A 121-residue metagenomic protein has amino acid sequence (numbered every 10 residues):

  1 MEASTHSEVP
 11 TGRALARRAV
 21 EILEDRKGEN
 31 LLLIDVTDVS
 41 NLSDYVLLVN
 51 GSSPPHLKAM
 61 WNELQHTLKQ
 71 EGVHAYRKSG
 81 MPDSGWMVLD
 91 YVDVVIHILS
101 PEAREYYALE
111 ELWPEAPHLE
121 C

Functional and structural regions predicted by a protein language model:
M1-L42, S52-M87, P101-A103, L112-C121: Polybasic/polar functional segments that serve as interface/processing modules
D44-V46: Catalytic metal-binding acidic patch
L48-N50: Short hydrophobic/aromatic beta-strand micro-patches that form the beta-sheet surface supporting nucleotide- or nucleic
L89-Y91: Active-site beta-strand termini and strand-to-loop segments that position acidic
E105-Y107: Switch/connector loops and helix/strand junctions flanking conserved nucleotide-binding motifs in nucleotide-processing
